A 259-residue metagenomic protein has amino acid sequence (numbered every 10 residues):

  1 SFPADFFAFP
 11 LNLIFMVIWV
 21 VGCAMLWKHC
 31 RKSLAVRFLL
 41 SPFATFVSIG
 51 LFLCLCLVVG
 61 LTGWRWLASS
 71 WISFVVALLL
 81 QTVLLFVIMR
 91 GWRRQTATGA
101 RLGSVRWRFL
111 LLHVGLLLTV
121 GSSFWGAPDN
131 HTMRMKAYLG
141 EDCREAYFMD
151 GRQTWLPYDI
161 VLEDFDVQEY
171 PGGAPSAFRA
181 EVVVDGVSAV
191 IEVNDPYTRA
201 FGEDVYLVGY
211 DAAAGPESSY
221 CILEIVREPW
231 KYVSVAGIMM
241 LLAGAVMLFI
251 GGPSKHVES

Functional and structural regions predicted by a protein language model:
S1-S259: Solvent-exposed, non-transmembrane regions of integral membrane proteins
